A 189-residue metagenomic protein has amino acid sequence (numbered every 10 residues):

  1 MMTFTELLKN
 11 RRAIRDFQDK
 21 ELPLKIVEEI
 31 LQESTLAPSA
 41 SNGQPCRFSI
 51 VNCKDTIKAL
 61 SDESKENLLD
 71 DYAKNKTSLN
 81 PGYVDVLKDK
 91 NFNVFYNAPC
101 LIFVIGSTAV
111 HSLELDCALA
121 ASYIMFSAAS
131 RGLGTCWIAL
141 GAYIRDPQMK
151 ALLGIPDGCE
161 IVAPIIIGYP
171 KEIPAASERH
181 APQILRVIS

Functional and structural regions predicted by a protein language model:
M1-E21, I26-E29, E33: N-terminal targeting/leader regions
E6-N10, I14, K88-D89, I161-S189: C-terminal helix-cap and adjacent tail motif
F17, V110-E114, P174: A generic structural signal for short coil/turn motifs at secondary-structure boundaries
S34, I102, G106-L152: Small-aliphatic-rich amphipathic alpha-helix that forms the alpha element of a beta-alpha
P38-N42: Glycine-rich phosphate/pyrophosphate-binding beta-alpha loops
Q44-D116: Glycine/small-residue-rich phosphate/adenosyl-binding loop
L68-T77, L152-S177: A glycine-rich helix N-cap at a beta->alpha junction
P99-L101, T135, E160-V162: Structural motif
